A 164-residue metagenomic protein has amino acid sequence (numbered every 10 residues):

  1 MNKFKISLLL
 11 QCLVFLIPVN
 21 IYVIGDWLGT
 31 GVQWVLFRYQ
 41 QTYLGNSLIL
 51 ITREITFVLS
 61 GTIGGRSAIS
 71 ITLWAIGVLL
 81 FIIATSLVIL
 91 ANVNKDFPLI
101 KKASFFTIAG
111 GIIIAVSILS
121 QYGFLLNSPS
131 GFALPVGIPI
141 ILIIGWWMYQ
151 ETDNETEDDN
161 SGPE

Functional and structural regions predicted by a protein language model:
M1-F4, S67, I71, K101-S104 (+1 more regions): Membrane-water interface of alpha-helical transmembrane segments
M1-V14: Alpha-helical transmembrane segments and their helix-start/interface "positive-inside/aromatic belt" motifs in integral
K5, I17-N20, I89-K95, W147-E151: Structural signal for the C-terminal ends of transmembrane alpha-helices and the immediately following loop
L16-Y43: Membrane-helix exit/juxtamembrane interface segments
T52-I83: Individual transmembrane alpha-helix segments
I71-I113: Cytoplasmic juxtamembrane regions at transmembrane-helix boundaries
I100-E164: Alpha-helical transmembrane segments of multi-pass integral membrane proteins, characterized by long hydrophobic
